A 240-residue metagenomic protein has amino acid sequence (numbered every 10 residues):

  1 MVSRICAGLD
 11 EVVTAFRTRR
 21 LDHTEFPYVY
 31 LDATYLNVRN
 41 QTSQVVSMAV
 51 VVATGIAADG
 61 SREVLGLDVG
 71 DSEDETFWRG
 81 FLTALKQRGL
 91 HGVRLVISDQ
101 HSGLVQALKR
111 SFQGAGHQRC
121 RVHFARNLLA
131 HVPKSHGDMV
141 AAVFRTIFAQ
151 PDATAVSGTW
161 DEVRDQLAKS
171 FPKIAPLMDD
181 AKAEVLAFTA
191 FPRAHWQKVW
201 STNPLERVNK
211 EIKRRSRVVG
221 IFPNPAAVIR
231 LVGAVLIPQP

Functional and structural regions predicted by a protein language model:
M1: Residues in the helix-turn-helix
R4-I97, S102, Q106, S111-G114 (+1 more regions): RNase H-like nuclease fold core
I5-R19, A84, R88, R110-G114 (+8 more regions): Conserved, well-folded catalytic cores of nucleic-acid-processing and energy-transducing macromolecular machines
V45, G70-D74, V96, C120 (+4 more regions): A generic short alpha-helical patch detector that favors 3-5-residue windows in or near N-terminal regions
Q113-A130: Inter-helix linker motif
L128-G158, E162: Metal-dependent DNA phosphodiester-chemistry modules and their immediately adjacent helices/loops in DNA-processing
A149-P240: Acidic/histidine-rich catalytic cores and adjacent linkers of DNA breakage/strand-transfer/modification proteins
